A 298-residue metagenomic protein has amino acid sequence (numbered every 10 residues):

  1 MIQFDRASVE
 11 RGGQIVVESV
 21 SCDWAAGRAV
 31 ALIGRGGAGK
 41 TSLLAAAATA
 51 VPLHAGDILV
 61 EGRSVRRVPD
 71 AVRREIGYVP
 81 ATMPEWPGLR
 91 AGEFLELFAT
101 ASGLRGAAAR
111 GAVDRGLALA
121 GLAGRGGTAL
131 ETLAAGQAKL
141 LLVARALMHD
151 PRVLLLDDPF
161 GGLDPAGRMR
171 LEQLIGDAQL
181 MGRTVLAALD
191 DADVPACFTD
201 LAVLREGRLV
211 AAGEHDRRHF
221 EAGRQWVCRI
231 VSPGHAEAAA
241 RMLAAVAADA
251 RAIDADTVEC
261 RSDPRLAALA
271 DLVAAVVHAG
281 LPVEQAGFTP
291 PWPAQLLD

Functional and structural regions predicted by a protein language model:
A48: Helix-to-loop junction immediately C-terminal to a conserved catalytic motif
G56-R67, A71-V72: Conserved ABC transporter NBD signature motif
P87-A101: Q-loop/switch helix immediately C-terminal to the Walker
E96, T100, A108-R125: Conserved ABC ATPase "signature" region
V143: Hydrophobic anchor residue at the start of the ABC signature
A146-L147: ABC ATPase C-loop
L154-D158: Catalytic Walker B motif of ABC-type/P-loop ATPase nucleotide-binding domains
